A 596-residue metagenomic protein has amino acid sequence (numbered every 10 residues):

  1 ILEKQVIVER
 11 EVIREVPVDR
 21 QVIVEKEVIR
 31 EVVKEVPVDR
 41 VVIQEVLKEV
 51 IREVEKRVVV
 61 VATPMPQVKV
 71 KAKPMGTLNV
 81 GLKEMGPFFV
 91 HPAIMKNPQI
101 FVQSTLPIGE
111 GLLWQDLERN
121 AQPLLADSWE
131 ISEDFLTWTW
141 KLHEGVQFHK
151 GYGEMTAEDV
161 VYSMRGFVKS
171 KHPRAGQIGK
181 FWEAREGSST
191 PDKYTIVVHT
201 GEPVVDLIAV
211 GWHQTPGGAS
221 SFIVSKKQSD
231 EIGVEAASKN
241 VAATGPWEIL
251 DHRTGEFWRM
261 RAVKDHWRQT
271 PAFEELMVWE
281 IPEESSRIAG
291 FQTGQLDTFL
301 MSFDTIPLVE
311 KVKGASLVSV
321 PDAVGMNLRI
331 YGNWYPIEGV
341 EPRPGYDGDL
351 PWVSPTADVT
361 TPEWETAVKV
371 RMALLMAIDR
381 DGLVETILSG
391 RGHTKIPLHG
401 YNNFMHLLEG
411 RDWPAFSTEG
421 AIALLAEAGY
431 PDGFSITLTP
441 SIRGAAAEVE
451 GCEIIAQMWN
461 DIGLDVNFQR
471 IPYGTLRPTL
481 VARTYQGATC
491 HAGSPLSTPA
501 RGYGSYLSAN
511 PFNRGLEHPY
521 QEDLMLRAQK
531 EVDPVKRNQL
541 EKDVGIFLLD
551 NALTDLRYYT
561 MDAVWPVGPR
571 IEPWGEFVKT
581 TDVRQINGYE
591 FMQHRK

Functional and structural regions predicted by a protein language model:
I1, R10, V16, K26 (+12 more regions): Extracytoplasmic/periplasmic ligand-capture domains
Q5, Q21, V41-Q44, R57: Intrinsically disordered, low-complexity repeat/linker tracts enriched for polar/charged residues
N79-E133, R165, N240-T244: N-terminal lobe/hinge region of extracytoplasmic solute-binding protein
M85, G145-V146, P203-V204: Acidic glycine-/aspartate-rich tracts in secreted/extracellular proteins
F89, P566-K596: Long beta-strand-rich cores associated with HINT superfamily self-processing modules
A93-Q103, M155, V160, W212-T215: Short Gly/aromatic-enriched secondary-structure transition segments
G176-Q228: Surface-exposed binding/hinge segments that line and control ligand-binding clefts or catalytic entry sites
V224-K227, S389-G410, D562-I571: Mature extracytoplasmic/periplasmic domains
